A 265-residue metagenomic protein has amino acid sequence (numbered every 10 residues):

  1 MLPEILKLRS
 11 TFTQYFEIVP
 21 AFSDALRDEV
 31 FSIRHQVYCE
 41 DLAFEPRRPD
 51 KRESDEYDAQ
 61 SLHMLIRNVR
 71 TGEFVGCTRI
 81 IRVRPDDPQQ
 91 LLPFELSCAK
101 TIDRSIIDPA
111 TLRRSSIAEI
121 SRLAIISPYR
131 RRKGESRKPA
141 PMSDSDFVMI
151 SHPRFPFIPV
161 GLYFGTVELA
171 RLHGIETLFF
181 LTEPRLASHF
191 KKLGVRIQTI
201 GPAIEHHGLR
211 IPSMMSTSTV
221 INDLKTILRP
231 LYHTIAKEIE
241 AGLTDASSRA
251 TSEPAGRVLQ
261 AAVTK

Functional and structural regions predicted by a protein language model:
E4-R52, A59, H63-R70, R79-R82: Short amphipathic alpha-helix that is part of the acyltransferase structural core
P49, L92-S97, P156-V160, H173 (+3 more regions): Structured alpha-helical
E53-E56, A203: Short Gly/Pro-enriched turn/cap motifs at secondary-structure boundaries
T71-C77, A118: Glycine-rich phosphate/pyrophosphate-binding loop shared by adenosine-nucleotide-utilizing enzymes
C77-I80, D87-P88: Hydrophobic alpha-helical segments and helix pairs
P85-M214: Acyl-donor binding region in acyl/amide transferases
G194-S252: Accessory, usually C-terminal, subdomains that scaffold auxiliary metal cofactors
